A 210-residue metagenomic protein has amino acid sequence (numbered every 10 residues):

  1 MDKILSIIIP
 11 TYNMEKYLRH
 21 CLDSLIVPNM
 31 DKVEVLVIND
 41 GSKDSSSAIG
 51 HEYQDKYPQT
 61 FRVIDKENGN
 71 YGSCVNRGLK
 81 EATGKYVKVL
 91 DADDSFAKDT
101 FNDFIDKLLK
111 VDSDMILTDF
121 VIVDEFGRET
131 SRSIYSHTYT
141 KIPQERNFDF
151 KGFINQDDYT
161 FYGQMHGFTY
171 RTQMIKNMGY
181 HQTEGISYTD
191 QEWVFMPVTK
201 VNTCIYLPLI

Functional and structural regions predicted by a protein language model:
K3-S6, E34, E192: Cell-envelope/extracellular polymer assembly enzymes that use nucleotide-activated donors
P10, M14-Y17, S42: Donor nucleotide-sugar binding loop of glycosyltransferases
D23-K32: Short, acidic, metal-binding catalytic loop of nucleotide-sugar glycosyltransferases
S24, N39-I49, E67-N68: A conserved acidic beta->alpha catalytic loop
K32-G41, R62-E67, A92: Short beta-strand/loop segment that forms part of the nucleotide-sugar
K66-A82: Glycine-rich, basic loop-to-helix element that forms the pyrophosphate-binding segment of sugar-nucleotide handling
Y71, V75, A92-P208: Donor-binding/catalytic cores of nucleotide-activated saccharide and glycerol-phosphate transferases/polymerases
V87: Short aromatic/hydrophobic "clamp" motif used to bind/position activated sugar donors
